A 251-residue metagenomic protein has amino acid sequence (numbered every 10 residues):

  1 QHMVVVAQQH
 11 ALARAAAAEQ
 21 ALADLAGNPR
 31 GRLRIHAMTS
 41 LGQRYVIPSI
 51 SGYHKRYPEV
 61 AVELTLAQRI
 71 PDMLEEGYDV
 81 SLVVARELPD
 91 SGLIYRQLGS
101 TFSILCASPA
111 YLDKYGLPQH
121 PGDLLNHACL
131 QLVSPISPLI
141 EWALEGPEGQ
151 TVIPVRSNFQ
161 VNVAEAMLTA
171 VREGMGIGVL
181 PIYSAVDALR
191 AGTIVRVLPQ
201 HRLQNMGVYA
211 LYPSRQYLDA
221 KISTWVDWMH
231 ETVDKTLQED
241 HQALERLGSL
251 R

Functional and structural regions predicted by a protein language model:
Q1-R14: Basic, amphipathic "hinge/linker" alpha-helix immediately C-terminal to the N-terminal HTH DNA-binding motif
L12-H36: Short helix-loop hinge/linker segments at domain boundaries
R30-D90, Q242-G248: Central regulatory/effector-binding core of bacterial HTH transcription factors
R34-H36, S81, L130, G178 (+1 more regions): Short, well-ordered beta-strand segments
R56, T65-V161: Acidic, Gly/Pro-rich loop/turn segments at junctions of secondary structure
R96, G122, L168-T169, S223: Alpha-helical segments flanking ligand/cofactor-binding loops in enzyme cores
T151-R196, L203, D234: Hydrophobic hinge/microswitch elements
I182, V186-A191, H201-R251: C-terminal effector-binding regulatory domain of bacterial HTH transcription factors
